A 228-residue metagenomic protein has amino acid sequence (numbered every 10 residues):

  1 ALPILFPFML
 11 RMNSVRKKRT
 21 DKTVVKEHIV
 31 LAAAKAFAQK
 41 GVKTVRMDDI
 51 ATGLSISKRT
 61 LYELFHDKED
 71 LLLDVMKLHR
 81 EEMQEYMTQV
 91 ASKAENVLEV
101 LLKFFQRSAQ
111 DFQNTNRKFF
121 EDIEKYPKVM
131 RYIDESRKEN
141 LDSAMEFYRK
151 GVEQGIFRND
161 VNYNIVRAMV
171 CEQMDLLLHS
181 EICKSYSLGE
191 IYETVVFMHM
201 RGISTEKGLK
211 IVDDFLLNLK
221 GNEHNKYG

Functional and structural regions predicted by a protein language model:
P3-K40, T44-I56, D70-L73: Basic, helix-initiating cap at the start of DNA-binding domains
P3-R16, E146-K150, Q154, Y186-G228: C-terminal peripheral helix-coil segments that are non-catalytic and often amphipathic
S55-F65: Short hydrophobic/aromatic patch on the recognition helix
K68, V75, H79, M83 (+5 more regions): Hydrophobic/aromatic residues within well-ordered alpha-helical segments
D74, E85-N114, R167-V170: Hydrophobic alpha-helical connector segments
L98-E99, E135-S136, E153-M169, C183-T194: All-alpha amphipathic helical-bundle segments outside canonical DNA-binding/catalytic cores that form hydrophobic
K103-Q110, F119-D122, F197-I203: Helix-loop "lid/cap" segments that line or gate small-molecule binding pockets
Q110-D160, N164-I165: Short secondary-structure transition hinges
